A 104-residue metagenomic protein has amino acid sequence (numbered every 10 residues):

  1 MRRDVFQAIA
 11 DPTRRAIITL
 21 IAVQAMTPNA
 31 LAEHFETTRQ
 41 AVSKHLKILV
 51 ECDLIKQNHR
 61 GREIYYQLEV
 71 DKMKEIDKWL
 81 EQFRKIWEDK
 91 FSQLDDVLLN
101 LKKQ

Functional and structural regions predicted by a protein language model:
M1-D11, E88-K90, D95: N-terminal amphipathic alpha-helix
R3-T38, E63-K74, K78: N-terminal helix-turn-helix DNA-binding core of bacterial DNA-binding proteins
I17, T37, I55, L99-K102: Charge-dense, helix-prone N-terminal extensions
L46-K47: Short, hydrophobic-biased segments on the C-terminal half of alpha helices that form "recognition helices"
V50-G61, Y65-Q67: Beta-hairpin "wing" of winged helix-turn-helix
K74-Q104: Amphipathic alpha-helical dimerization/coiled-coil segments that flank or bridge DNA-binding/regulatory modules
